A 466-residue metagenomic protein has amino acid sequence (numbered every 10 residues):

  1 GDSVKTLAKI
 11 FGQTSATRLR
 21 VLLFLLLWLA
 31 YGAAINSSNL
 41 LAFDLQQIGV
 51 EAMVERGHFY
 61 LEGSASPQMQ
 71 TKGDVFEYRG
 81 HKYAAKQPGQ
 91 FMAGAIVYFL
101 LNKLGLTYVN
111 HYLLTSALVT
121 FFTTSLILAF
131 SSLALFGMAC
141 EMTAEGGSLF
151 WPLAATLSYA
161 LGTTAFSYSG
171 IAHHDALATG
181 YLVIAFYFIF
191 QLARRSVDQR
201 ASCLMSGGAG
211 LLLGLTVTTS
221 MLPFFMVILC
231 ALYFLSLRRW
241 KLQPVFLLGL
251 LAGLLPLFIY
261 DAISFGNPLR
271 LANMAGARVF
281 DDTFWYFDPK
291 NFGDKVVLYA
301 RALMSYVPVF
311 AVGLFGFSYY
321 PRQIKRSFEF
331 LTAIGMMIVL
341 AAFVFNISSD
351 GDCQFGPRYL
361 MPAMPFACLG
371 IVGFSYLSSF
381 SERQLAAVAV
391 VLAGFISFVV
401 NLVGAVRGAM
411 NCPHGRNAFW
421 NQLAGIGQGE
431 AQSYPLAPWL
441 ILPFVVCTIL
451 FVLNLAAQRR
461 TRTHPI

Functional and structural regions predicted by a protein language model:
G1-S38, T120, L133, C140 (+4 more regions): Start-transfer (signal-anchor) and selected internal transmembrane alpha helices of multi-pass inner/ER membrane
K5, Q191-R195, F225-L254, I259 (+2 more regions): Perimembrane helix-loop-helix junctions
R18-L22, L104-H111, S132-L161, T179-G180 (+1 more regions): Transmembrane-helix signature of polytopic, membrane-embedded enzymes that assemble or transfer cell-envelope glycans
V50, A155-T156, A160, S202-S220 (+2 more regions): Membrane-interface alpha helices of multi-pass inner-membrane proteins
G63-R79, A262-Y320, G356-P357, C412-V446: Membrane-lumen/periplasm interface segments of multi-pass, membrane-embedded glycan/lipid transferases
L126-I127, A154-I184, I189, L215 (+2 more regions): Multi-pass, polyprenyl lipid-linked donor-dependent membrane glycosyltransferases
L177-V197, M205-L213, C230, F366-G370: Specific aromatic-rich, kink-prone transmembrane helix
A231-L235, M304-F330, I334, A367-S378 (+2 more regions): Hydrophobic, aromatic-rich transmembrane alpha-helices and their immediate juxtamembrane boundary segments
